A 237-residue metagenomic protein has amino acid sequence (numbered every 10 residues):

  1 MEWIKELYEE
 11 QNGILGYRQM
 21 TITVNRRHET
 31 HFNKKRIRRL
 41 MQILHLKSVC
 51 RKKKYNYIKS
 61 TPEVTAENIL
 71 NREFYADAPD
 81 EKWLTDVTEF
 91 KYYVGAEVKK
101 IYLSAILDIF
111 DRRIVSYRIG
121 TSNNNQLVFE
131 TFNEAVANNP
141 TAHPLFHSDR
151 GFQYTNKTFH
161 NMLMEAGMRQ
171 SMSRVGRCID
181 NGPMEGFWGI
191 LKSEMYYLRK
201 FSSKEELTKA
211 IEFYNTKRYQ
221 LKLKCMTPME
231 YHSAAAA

Functional and structural regions predicted by a protein language model:
M1-A78, R177, T227-A236: Basic, flexible linker segments flanking DNA-binding modules in nucleic acid-interacting mobile-element proteins
E10-G13, R27-E29, F74-A76, Y93-V94 (+3 more regions): Conserved, non-catalytic sequence blocks in retroelement Pol enzymes and Pol-derived host proteins
C50-Y55, L145-R150, M164-P183, R199-S203: RNase H-like polynucleotidyl transferase catalytic core
R72, A76-V115, S122: An active-site-proximal beta-strand-loop segment
E81, R113, T121, N133-A137 (+1 more regions): Retroviral integrase
K99, R118-N139: Active-site beta-loop-alpha junctions of metal-dependent nucleic acid enzymes, especially the RNase H-like/DDE
K157, M164-M168, I190-A237: C-terminal domain-tail junction helix/linker
